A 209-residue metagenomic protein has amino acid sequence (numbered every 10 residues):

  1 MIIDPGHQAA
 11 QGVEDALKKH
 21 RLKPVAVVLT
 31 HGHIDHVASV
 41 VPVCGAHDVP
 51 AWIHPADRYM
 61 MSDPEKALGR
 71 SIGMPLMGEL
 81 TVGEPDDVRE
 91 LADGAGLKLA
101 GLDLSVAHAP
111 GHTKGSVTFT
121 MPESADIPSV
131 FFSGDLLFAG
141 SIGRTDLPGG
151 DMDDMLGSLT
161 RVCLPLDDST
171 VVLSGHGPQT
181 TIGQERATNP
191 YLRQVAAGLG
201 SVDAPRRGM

Functional and structural regions predicted by a protein language model:
M1-H20, T118-S124, P128-F132: Conserved beta-strand hairpin/beta-sheet module of binuclear metal-dependent hydrolase folds, prominently
I3-P5, V25-G32, A51-H54, H108-G111 (+2 more regions): Active-site neighborhood of phospho(di)ester-bond hydrolases with catalytic His/Asp-centered motifs
H7-K98, L102, A187-L199: Active-site HxH/HxHxD metal-binding segment of metal-dependent hydrolases
Q8-A10, G32-V37, R58-M61, K114-S116 (+2 more regions): Active-site environment of divalent metal-dependent phosphoester hydrolases
A56-R58, A95-L102, H112-T113, V130-F132 (+1 more regions): Conserved catalytic scaffold of divalent metal-dependent phosphoesterases
D93-A125: Core dinuclear metal-dependent hydrolase active-site scaffold
T120-P122, P128-V130, A139, D154-M209: Divalent-metal (often Zn2+) His-rich catalytic cores of metallo-beta-lactamase-fold enzymes
